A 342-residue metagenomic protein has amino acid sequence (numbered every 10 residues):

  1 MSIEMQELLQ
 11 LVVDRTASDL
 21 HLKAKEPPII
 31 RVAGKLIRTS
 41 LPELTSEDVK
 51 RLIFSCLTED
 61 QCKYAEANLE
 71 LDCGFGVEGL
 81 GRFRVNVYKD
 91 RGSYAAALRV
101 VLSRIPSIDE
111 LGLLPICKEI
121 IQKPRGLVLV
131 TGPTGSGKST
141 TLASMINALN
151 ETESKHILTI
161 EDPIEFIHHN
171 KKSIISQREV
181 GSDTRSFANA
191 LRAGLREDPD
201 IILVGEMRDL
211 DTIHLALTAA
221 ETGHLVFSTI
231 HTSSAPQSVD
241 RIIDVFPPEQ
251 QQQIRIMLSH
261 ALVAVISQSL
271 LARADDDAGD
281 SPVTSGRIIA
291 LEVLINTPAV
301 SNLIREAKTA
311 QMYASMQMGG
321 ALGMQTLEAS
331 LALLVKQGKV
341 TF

Functional and structural regions predicted by a protein language model:
M1-F342: Short, flexible helix-loop junctions that flank or precede catalytic/ligand sites
